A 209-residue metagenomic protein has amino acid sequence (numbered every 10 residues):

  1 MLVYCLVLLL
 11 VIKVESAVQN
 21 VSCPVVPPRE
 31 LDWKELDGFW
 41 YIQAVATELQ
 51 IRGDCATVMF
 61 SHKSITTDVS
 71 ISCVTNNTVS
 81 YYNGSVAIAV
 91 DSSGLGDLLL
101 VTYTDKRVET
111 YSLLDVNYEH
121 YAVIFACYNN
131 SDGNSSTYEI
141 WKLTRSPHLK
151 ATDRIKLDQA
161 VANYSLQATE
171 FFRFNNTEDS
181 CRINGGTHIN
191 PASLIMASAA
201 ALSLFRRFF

Functional and structural regions predicted by a protein language model:
L2-F209: A beta-rich soluble binding module of mature secreted/lumenal proteins
